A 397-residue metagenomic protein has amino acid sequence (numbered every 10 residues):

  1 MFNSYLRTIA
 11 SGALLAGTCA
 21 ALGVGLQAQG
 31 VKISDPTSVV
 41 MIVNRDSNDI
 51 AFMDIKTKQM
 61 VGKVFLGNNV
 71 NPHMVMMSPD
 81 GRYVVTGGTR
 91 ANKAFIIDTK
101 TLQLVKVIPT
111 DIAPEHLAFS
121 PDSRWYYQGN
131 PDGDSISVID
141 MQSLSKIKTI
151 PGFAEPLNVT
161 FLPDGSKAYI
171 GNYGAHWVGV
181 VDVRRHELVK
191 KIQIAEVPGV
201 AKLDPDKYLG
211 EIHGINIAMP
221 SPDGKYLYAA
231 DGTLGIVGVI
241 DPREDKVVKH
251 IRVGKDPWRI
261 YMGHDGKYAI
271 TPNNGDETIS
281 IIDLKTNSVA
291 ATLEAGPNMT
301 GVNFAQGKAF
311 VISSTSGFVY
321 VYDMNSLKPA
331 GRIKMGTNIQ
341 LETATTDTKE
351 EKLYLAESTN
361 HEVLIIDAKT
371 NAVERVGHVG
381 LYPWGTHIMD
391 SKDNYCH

Functional and structural regions predicted by a protein language model:
M1-Y5: N-terminal secretory signal peptides that target proteins for export/translocation
R7, G12-H397: Predominantly soluble domains enriched in secretory-pathway, periplasmic, or organellar proteins
